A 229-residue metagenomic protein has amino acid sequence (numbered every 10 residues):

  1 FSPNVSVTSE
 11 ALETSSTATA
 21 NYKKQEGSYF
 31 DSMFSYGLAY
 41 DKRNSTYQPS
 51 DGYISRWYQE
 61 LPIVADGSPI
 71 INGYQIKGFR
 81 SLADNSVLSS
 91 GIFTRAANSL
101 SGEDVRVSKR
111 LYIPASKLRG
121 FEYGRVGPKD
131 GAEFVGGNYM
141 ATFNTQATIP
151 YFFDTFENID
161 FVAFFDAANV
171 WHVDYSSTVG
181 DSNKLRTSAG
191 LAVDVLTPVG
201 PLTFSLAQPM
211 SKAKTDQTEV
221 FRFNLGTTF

Functional and structural regions predicted by a protein language model:
N4-I159, A163-V173, T215, F223-T228: C-terminal outer-membrane beta-barrel translocator/porin domains of Gram-negative envelope proteins and their
D174-F229: C-terminal beta-signal and terminal closure region of outer-membrane beta-barrel proteins
